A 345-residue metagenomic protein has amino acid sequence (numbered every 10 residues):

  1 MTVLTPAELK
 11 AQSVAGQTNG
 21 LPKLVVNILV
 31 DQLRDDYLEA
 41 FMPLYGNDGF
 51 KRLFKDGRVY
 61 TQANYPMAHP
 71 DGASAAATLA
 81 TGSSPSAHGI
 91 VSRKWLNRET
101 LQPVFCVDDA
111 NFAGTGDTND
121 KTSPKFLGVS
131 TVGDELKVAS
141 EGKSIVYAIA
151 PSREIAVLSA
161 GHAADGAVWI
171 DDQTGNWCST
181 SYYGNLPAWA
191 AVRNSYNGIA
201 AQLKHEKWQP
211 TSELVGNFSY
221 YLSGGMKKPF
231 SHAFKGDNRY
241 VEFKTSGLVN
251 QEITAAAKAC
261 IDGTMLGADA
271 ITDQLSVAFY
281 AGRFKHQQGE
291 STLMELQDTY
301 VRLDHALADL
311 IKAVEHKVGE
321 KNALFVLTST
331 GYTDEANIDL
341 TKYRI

Functional and structural regions predicted by a protein language model:
T2-L9: C-terminal segment of classical bacterial N-terminal signal peptides
L9-R58: Active-site-proximal N-terminal segment of extracellular/periplasmic enzymes that hydrolyze or transfer
V14-G16, R34-F41, A63-P66, T118-P124 (+2 more regions): Second-shell loop/turn segments in exported
L21-V26, D56-T61, A87, E141-V146 (+2 more regions): Loop/turn elements at helix/coil->beta-strand transitions in domains of secreted/extracellular proteins
L38-H88, I145-I149: Short, structured active-site-proximal loop/turn typified by the sulfatase FGly-forming signature C/S-X-P-X-R
F41-Y45, G161-Q173, G289-Q297, T333-I345: Short secondary-structure boundary/capping segments
S83-S84, S92-I271, F279-Q287: His/Asp/Glu-rich, glycine-adjacent segments that coordinate divalent cations and/or stabilize oxyanion chemistry on
D304-R344: Metal-dependent active-site segment of extracytoplasmic phospho-/sulfohydrolases and closely related
